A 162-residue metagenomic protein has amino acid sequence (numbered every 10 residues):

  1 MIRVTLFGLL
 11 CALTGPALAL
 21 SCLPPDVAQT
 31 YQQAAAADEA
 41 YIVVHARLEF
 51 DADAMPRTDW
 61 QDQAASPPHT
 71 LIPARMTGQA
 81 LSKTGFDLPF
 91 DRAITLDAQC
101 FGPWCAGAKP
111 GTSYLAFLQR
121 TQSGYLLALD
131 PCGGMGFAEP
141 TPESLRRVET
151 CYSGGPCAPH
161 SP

Functional and structural regions predicted by a protein language model:
V4-L13: Sec-dependent N-terminal signal peptides
L18-P162: Transition segments tied to proteolytic processing and entry into folded domains
